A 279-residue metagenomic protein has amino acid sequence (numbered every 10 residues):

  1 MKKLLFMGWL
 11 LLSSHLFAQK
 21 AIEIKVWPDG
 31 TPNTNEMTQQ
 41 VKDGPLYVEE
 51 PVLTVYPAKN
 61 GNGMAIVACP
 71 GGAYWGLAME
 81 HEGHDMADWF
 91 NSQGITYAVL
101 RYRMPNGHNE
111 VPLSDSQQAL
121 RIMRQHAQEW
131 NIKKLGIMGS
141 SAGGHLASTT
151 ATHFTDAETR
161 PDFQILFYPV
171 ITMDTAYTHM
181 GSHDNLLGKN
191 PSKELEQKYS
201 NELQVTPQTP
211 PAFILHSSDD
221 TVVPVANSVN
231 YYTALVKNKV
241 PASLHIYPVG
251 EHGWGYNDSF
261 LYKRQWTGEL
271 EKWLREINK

Functional and structural regions predicted by a protein language model:
M1-I22: Bacterial Sec-dependent N-terminal signal peptides
Q19-N60: N-terminal cap/lid segment of alpha/beta-hydrolase-fold proteins
G63-G71: Short beta-strand element of the alpha/beta-hydrolase
A78-A87, A98-K134, D258-Q265: Catalytic nucleophile-loop/oxyanion-hole region of alpha/beta-hydrolase and closely related hydrolase-like folds
Q118-S182, E196: Primarily recognizes the serine-hydrolase "nucleophile elbow" in alpha/beta-hydrolase and SGNH/GDSL folds
I214-H216, D220: Short beta-strand/loop motif that positions the catalytic acidic residue of the alpha/beta-hydrolase fold
T221-N227: Conserved alpha/beta-hydrolase "acid-adjacent" motif
V229-K279: C-terminal catalytic histidine-bearing segment of alpha/beta-hydrolase fold enzymes
